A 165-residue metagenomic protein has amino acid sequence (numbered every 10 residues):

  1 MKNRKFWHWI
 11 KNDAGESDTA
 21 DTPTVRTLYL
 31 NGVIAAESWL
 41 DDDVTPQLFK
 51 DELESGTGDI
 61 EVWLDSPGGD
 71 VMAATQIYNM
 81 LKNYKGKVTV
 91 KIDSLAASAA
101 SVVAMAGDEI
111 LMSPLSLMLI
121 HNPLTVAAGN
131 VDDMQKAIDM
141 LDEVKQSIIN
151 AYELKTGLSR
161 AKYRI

Functional and structural regions predicted by a protein language model:
M1-A99, A106-I165: N-terminal organellar transit peptides
